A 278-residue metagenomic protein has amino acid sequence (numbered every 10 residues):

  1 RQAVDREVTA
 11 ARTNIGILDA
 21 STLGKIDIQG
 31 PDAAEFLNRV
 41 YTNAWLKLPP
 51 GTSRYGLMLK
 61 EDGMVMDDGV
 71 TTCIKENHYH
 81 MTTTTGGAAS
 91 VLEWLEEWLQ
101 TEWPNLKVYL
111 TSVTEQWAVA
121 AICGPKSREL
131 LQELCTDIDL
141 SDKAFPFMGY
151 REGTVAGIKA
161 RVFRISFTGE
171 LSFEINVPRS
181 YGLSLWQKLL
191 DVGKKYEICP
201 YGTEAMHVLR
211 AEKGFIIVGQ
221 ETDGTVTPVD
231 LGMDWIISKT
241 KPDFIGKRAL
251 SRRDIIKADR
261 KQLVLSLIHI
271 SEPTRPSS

Functional and structural regions predicted by a protein language model:
R1-L59, M64-M66: Acidic, proline/glycine-enriched N-terminal capping motif
E7-S21, V65-H78, L110-V113, V155-S172: Residues forming anionic-ligand binding surfaces in small-molecule and nucleic-acid pockets of primarily soluble enzymes
L18-R39, W117-C123, S127, D259-L267: Short glycine-/aliphatic-rich beta-strand segments at the starts of folded cytosolic domains
T22-G24, R54, H207, V229-L231 (+1 more regions): A generic structural signal for short beta-strands and their flanking turns/coil linkers
D27, T82-T84, N176-P178, L267: Short hydrophobic/aromatic beta-strand micro-patches that form the beta-sheet surface supporting nucleotide- or nucleic
A44-H78, T82-W98: Well-ordered mid-protein domain cores that form the structural environment of catalytic cofactors
W98-D254: Glycine-rich, acidic
I268-S278: Single conserved hydrophobic/aromatic residue that forms the stacking wall/gate of nucleotide- or nucleobase-binding
